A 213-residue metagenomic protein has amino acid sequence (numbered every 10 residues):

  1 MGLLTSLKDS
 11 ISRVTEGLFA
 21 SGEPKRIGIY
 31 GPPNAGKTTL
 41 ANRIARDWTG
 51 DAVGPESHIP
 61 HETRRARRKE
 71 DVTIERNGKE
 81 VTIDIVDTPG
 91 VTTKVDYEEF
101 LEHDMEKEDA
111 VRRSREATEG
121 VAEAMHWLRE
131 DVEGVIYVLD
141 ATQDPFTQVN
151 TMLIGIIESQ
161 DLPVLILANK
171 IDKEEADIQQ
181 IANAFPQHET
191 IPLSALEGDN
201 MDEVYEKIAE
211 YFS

Functional and structural regions predicted by a protein language model:
M1-F19, P24-G28, P33, F146-T147 (+6 more regions): Conserved P-loop NTPase architecture
G2-H103: Conserved G1/Walker A P-loop phosphate-binding module
A35, T39, R64, Q148 (+3 more regions): Charged, alpha-helix-enriched surfaces in structured cytosolic catalytic cores of large nucleotide-utilizing machines
E62, G90-T92, T142-D144, K170-E174 (+1 more regions): Conserved nucleotide-binding/hydrolysis micro-motifs of P-loop NTPases
E99-S114: A solvent-exposed, charged loop/short amphipathic helix patch at secondary-structure junctions
R112-H188: Conserved C-terminal guanine-recognition region of P-loop GTPase G domains, centered on the G4
K170-S213: Canonical P-loop GTPase G-domain recognition
